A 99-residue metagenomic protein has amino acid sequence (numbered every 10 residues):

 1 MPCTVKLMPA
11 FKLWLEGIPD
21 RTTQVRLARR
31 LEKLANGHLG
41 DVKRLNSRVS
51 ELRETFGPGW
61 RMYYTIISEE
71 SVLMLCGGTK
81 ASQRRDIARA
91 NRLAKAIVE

Functional and structural regions predicted by a protein language model:
M1-V5, L13, R21-Q24, A28 (+3 more regions): Enriched for short, Lys/Arg-rich terminal
M8: PIN/NYN-family metal-dependent endoribonuclease catalytic core
R29-F56: A short, surface-exposed loop/turn module that caps and links secondary-structure elements
